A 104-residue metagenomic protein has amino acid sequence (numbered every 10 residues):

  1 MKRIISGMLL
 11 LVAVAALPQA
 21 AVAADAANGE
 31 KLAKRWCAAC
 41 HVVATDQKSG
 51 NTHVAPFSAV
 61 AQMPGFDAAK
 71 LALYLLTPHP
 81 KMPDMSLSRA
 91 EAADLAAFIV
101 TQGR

Functional and structural regions predicted by a protein language model:
M1-I4: Positively charged n-region of N-terminal signal peptides that target proteins for export
G7-A16: Bacterial N-terminal signal peptides
A15-P18, R104: Hydrophobic alpha-helical membrane-insertion segments, chiefly the h-region of N-terminal signal peptides
L17-D25: Sec/Tat signal peptide C-region and signal peptidase I cleavage site
A24-V54, P78-P80, T101-R104: Periplasmic/extracellular electron-transfer cofactor-ligation site, primarily the c-type cytochrome heme-c attachment
N51-A61, A72-Q102: Axial heme c-ligation environment in periplasmic c-type cytochrome domains
F66-A68: Short, conserved charged micro-motifs
